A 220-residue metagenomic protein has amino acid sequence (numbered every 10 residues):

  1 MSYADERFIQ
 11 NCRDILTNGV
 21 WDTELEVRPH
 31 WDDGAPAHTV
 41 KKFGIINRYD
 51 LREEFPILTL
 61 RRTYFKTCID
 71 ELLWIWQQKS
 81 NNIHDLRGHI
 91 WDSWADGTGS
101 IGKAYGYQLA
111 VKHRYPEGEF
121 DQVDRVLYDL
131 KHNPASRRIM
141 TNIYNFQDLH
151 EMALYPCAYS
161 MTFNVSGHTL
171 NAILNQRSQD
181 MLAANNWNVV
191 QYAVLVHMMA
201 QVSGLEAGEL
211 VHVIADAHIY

Functional and structural regions predicted by a protein language model:
M1-Y220: Terminal, non-catalytic protein-protein interaction segments that mediate quaternary/complex assembly
